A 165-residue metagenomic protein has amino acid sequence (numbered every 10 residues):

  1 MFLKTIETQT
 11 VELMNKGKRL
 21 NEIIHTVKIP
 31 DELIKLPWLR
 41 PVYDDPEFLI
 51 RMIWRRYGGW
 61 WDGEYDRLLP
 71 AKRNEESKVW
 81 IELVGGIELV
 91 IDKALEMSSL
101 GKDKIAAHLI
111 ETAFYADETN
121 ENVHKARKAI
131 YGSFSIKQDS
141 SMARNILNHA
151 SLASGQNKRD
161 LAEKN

Functional and structural regions predicted by a protein language model:
M1-N165: Accessory terminal helices/loops
